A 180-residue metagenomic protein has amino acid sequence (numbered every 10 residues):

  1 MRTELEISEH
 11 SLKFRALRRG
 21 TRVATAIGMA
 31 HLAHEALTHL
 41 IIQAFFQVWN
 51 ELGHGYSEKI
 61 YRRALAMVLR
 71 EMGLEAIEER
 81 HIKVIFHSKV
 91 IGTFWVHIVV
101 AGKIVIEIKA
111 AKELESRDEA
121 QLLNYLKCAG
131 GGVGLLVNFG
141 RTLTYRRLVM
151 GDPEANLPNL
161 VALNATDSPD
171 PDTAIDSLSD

Functional and structural regions predicted by a protein language model:
M1-G28, P158-D180: Short, low-complexity, charge-dense intrinsically disordered segments
A33-Q47, I175-D180: Short, hydrophobic/aliphatic alpha-helical segments
H34-I42, H54-E58, R62, A66: Nuclease catalytic cores
G53, A76, V96-L114, Y125: Conserved catalytic cores of phosphodiester-cleaving nucleases, focusing on short active-site segments
R70-S88: A short acidic/basic microdomain associated with nuclease active sites
G92-T93, E119: Structural motif corresponding to alpha-helix initiation and N-cap regions
K109-P158: Nucleic-acid nuclease catalytic cores
